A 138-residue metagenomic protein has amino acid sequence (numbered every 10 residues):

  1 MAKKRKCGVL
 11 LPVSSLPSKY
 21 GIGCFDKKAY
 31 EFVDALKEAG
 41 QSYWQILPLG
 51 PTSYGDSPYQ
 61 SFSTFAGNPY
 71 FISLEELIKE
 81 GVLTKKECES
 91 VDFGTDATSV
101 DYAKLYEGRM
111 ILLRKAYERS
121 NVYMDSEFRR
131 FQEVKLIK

Functional and structural regions predicted by a protein language model:
A2-K138: Acidic/aromatic-lined carbohydrate-recognition and catalytic surfaces of CAZymes acting on diverse glycans
